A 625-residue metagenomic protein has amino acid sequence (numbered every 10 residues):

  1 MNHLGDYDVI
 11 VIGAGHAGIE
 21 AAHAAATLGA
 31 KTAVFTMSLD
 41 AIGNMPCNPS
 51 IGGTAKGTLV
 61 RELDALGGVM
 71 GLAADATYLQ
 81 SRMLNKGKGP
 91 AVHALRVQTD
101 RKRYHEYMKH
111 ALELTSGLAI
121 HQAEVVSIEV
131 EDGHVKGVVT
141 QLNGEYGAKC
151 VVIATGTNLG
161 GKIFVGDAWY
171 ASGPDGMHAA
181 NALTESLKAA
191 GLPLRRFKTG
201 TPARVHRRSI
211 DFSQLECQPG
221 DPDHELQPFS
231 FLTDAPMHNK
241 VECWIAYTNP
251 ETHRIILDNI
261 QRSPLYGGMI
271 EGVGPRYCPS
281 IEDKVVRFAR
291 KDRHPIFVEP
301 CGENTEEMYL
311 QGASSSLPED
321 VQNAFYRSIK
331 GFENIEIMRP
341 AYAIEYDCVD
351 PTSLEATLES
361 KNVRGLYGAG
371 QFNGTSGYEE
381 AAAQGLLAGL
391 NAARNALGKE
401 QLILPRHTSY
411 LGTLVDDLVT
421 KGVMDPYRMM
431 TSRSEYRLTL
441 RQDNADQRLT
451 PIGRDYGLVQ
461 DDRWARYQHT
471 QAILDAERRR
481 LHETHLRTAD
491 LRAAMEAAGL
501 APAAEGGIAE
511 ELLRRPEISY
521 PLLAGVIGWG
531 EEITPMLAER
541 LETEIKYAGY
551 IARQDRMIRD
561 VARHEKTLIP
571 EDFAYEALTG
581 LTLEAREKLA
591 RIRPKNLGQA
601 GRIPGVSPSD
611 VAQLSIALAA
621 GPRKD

Functional and structural regions predicted by a protein language model:
H3-A17: Beta1/beta-strand and adjacent pyrophosphate-binding region of the FAD-binding site in flavoprotein oxidoreductases
G5, Q141-C150: Core beta-strand elements of the Rossmann-like FAD/NAD(P) dinucleotide-binding domain in flavoenzyme oxidoreductases
H23-S127, E131, L142, A154-A171 (+3 more regions): Conserved N-terminal/central alpha/beta ligand/cofactor-binding core
S38-D40, K56, M83, T184-N323 (+3 more regions): An anion/pyrophosphate-binding glycine-rich loop and adjacent beta-alpha core in soluble alpha-beta enzymes
C150, T155-L159, L317, K330: Glycine-/small-residue-rich beta->alpha transition segments that form the dinucleotide
Y309-T375, I403-D416, T534-K588, R593: A glycine-rich dinucleotide-binding beta-alpha-beta segment and adjacent secondary-structure elements that constitute
A381-L402: Internal hydrophobic alpha-helix adjacent to the cofactor/substrate pocket in enzyme cavities
R433, T439-R441, A445, T450-A612 (+1 more regions): Extended, charge-enriched "interface" segments that sit outside catalytic cores
